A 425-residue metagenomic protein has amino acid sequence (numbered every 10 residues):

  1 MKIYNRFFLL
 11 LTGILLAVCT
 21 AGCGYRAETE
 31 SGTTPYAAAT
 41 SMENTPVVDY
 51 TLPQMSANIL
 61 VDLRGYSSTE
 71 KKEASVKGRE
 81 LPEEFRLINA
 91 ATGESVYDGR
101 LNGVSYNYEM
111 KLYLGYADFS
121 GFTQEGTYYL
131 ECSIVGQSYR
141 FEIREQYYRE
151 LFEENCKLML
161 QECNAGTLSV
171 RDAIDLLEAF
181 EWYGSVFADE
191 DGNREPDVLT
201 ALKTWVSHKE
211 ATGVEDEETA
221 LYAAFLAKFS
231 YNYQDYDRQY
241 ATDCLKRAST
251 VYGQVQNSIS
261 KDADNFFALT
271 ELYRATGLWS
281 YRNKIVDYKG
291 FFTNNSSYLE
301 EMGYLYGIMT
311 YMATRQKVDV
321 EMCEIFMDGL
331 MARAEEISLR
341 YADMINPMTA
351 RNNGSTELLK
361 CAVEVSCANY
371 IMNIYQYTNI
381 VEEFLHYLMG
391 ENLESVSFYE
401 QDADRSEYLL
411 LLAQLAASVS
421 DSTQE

Functional and structural regions predicted by a protein language model:
M1-L11: Bacterial N-terminal signal peptides that target proteins for export
V18-G22: C-terminal motif of bacterial Sec signal peptides marking the signal peptidase cleavage site
G24-R26: Bacterial signal peptide processing site
E30-V47: Post-signal peptide N-terminal segment of mature Sec-exported envelope proteins
M42-N58, S68-E70, P82-L114, S120-E142 (+1 more regions): Glycan-recognition and catalytic cores of secretory/periplasmic carbohydrate-active enzymes
L60-D62, E73-R79: Short edge beta-strand/loop segments characteristic of extracellular beta-sandwich folds
G65: Basic K/R-rich, polyanion-interacting modules in nucleoproteins and related proteins
